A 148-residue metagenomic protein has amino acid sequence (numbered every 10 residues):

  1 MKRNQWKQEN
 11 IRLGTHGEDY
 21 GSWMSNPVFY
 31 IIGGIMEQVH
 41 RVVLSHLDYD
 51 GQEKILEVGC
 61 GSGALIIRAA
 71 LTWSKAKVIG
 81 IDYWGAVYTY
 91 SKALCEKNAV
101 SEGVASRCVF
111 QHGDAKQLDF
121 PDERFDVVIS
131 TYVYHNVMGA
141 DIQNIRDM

Functional and structural regions predicted by a protein language model:
M1-M24: N-terminal, positively charged/glycine-rich alpha-helical extensions of SAM-dependent methyltransferases
G34-Q52: Conserved alpha-helix/loop element of class I SAM-dependent methyltransferases that forms part of the SAM/SAH-binding
G51-G61: Conserved class I S-adenosyl-L-methionine
S62-S74: Conserved SAM-binding loop of SAM-dependent methyltransferases across substrates and taxa, primarily the Class I
K77-D82: Conserved SAM-binding motif I beta-strand of class I
V104-A115: Conserved SAM-binding strand-loop segment of SAM-dependent methyltransferases
K116-V128: A short acidic, Gly/Pro-enriched loop at the edge of an enzyme's catalytic core that lines a small-molecule cofactor
V137-M148: A short, conserved alpha-helix within the catalytic core of class I
